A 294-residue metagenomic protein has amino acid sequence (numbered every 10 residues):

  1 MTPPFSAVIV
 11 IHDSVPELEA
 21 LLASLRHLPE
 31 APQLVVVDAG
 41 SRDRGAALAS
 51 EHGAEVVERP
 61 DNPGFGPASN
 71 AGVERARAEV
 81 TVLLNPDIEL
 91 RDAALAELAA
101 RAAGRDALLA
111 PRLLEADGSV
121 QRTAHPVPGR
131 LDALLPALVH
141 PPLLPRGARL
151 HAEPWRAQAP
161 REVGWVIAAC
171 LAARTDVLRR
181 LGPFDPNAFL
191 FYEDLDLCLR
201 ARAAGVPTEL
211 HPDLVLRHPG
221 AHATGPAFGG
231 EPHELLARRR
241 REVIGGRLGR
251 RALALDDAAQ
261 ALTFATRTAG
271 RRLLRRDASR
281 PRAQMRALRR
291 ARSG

Functional and structural regions predicted by a protein language model:
P16, S24, D38-A46, D61: A conserved acidic beta->alpha catalytic loop
A23-P32: Short, acidic, metal-binding catalytic loop of nucleotide-sugar glycosyltransferases
E58-A76: Glycine-rich, basic loop-to-helix element that forms the pyrophosphate-binding segment of sugar-nucleotide handling
T81: Short aromatic/hydrophobic "clamp" motif used to bind/position activated sugar donors
E89-T123: Conserved donor NDP-sugar-binding/catalytic core segment of glycosyltransferases
P128-G164: Short, flexible, basic/aromatic active-site loop/helix in glycosyltransferases
R156-Q158, G164-G182, P186-V215: A short, conserved alpha-helix in the catalytic core of glycosyltransferases
E231-R239, R250-G294: Non-catalytic, C-terminal membrane-associated alpha-helical segments of glycosyltransferases
